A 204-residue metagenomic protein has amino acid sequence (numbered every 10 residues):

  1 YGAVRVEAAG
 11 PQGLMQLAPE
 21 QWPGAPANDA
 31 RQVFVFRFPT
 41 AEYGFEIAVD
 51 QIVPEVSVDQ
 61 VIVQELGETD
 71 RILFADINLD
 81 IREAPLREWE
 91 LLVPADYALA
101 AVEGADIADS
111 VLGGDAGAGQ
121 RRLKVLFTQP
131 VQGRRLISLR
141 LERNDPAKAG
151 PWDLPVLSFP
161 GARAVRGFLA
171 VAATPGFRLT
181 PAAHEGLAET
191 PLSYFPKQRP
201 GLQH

Functional and structural regions predicted by a protein language model:
Y1-H204: Extended non-catalytic domains of envelope/secretory-pathway proteins
